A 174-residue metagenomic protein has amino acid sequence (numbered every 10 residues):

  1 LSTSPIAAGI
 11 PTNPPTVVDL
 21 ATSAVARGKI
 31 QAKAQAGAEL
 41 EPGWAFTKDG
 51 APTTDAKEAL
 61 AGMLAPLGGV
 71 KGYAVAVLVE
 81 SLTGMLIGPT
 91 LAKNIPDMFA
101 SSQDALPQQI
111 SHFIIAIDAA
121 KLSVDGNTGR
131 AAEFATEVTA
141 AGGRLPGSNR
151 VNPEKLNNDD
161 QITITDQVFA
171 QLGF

Functional and structural regions predicted by a protein language model:
L1-K57: Phosphate/diphosphate-binding glycine-rich loops and adjacent basic-rich segments that engage nucleotide
T3-I6, G28-Q31, M63-A65, I95-S102: Glycine-rich, charged/polar anion/phosphate-binding loops that engage phosphate groups from diverse ligands
P5-A7, P15-V17, P42-A45, L64-A65 (+4 more regions): Structural motif
T22-V25, K71, A119-K121: Glycine-rich beta-alpha junction loops
Q35-L91: Secondary-shell segments that build the walls of catalytic and ion/ligand-binding clefts
T90-F174: Catalytic-core signal marking the mid-to-C-terminal active-site face
